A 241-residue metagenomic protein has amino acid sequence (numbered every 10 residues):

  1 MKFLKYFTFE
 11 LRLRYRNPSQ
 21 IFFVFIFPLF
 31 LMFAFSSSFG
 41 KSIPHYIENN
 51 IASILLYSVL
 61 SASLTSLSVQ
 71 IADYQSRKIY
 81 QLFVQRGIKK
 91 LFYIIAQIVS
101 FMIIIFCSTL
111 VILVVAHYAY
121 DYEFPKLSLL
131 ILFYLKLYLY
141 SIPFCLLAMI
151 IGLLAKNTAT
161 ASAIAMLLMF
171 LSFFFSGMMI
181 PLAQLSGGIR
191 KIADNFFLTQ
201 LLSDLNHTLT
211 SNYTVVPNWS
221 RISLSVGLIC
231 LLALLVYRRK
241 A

Functional and structural regions predicted by a protein language model:
K2-T8, I180-S220: Short hydrophobic, aromatic-rich alpha-helical segments embedded in or entering the lipid bilayer of multi-pass
L13-K41, I47-S66, M102-C107, A165-F174 (+1 more regions): Hydrophobic alpha-helical transmembrane segments of multi-pass membrane transport/permease proteins
S19-Q20, F92, Q97, T160 (+1 more regions): Residue-level recognition of membrane-helix boundary sites in multi-pass small-molecule transporters
F30, I47-A119: Hydrophobic alpha-helical transmembrane segments of multi-pass membrane transport proteins
F33-K41, A155-N195: Transmembrane helix segments
A34-S36, S108, Q200-A241: Alpha-helical transmembrane segments of multi-pass membrane transporters/translocases
F35-I43, S68, A116-P125, A155-K156 (+3 more regions): Short helix-capping/hinge motifs at transmembrane helix termini and TM-loop junctions
K90, I98-A165, F170, V215-S223 (+1 more regions): Alpha-helical transmembrane segments and their short interhelical loops
